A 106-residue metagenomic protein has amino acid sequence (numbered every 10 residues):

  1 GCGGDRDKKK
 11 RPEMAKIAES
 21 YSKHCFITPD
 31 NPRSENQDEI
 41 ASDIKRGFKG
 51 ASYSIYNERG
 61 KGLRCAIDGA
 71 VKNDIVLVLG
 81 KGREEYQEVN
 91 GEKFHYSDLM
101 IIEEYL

Functional and structural regions predicted by a protein language model:
G1-L106: ATP-dependent carboxylate-amine ligase
